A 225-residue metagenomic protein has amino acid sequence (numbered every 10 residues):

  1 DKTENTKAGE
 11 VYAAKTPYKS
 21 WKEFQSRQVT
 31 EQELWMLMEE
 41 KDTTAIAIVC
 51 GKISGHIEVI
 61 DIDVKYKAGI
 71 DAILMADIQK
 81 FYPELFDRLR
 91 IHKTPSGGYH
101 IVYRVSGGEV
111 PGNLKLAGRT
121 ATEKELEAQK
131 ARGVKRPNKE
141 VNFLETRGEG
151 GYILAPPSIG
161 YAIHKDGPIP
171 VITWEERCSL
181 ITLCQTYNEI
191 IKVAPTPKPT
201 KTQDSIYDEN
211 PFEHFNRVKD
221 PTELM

Functional and structural regions predicted by a protein language model:
D1-Y207, F215: Conserved phosphate/metal-binding and DNA-contacting active-site motifs used in DNA phosphodiester-bond processing
Y207-M225: Charged/polar low-complexity intrinsically disordered segments, enriched in acidic residues
